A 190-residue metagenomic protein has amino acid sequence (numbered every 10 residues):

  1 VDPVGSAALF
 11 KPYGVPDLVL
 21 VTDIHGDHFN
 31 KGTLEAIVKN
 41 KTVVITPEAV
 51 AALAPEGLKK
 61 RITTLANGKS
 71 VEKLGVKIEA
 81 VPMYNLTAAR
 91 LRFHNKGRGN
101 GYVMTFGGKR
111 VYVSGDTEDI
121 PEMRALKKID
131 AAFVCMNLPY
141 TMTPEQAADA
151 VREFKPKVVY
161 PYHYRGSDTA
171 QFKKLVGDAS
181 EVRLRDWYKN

Functional and structural regions predicted by a protein language model:
V1-G14, T64-K127, M142, D186-N190: Core dinuclear metal-dependent hydrolase active-site scaffold
V1-P3, P16-D27, I45-E48, Y112-G115 (+3 more regions): Active-site neighborhood of phospho(di)ester-bond hydrolases with catalytic His/Asp-centered motifs
G5-A52, T63, K127-F133: Active-site metal-binding motif and surrounding structural segment of the metallo-beta-lactamase
G26-F29, P139-M142, S167: Glycine-/small-residue-rich active-site loops that bind phosphorylated ligands and cofactors
G32-I37, L53-G57, E122-A125, Q146-A150 (+1 more regions): A short acidic, amphipathic alpha-helical/loop segment
A51-A52, E118-P121, S167: Short alpha-helical
G57-L74, A148, R152-N190: Binuclear metal-ion centers of metallo-dependent hydrolases, dominated by the metallo-beta-lactamase
I129-V134, L138-P161: Proline-aspartate-enriched helix->loop->beta-strand connector
